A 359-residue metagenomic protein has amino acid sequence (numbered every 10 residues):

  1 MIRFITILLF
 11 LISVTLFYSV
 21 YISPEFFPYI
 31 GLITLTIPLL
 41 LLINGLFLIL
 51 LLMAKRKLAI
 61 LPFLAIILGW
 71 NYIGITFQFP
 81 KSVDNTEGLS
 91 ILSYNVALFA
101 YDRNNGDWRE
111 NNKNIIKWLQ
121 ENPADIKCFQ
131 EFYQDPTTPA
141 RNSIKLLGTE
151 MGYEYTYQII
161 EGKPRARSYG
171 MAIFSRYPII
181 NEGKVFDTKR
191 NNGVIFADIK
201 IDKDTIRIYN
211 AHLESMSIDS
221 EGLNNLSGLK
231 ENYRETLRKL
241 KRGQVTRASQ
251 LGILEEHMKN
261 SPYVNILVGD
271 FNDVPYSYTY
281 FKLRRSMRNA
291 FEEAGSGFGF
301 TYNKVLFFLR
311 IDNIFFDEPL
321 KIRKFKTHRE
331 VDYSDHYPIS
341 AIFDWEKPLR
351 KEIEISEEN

Functional and structural regions predicted by a protein language model:
M1-L146, G162-R165, L251, K347-N359: N-terminal, active-site-proximal structural segment of metallo-dependent hydrolase catalytic domains
M1-S13, Y18-L50, I60-L64, N71 (+3 more regions): Metal-dependent phosphoester-hydrolase catalytic domains
L39, I66-G88, W108, K113-I116 (+4 more regions): Structured beta-strand-rich core segments of catalytic domains in phosphoester-bond hydrolases
S90-V96, N114-A140, Q158, A197 (+5 more regions): Active-site beta-strand/loop signature of hydrolases that rely on acidic residues for catalysis
L98-R103, Q134-T138, K163-S168, N191 (+4 more regions): Active-site environment of divalent metal-dependent phosphoester hydrolases
Q120-A124, G148-G152, I179, K259-Y263 (+1 more regions): Sec-exported extracytoplasmic/periplasmic mature domains
G222-L240: A solvent-exposed, charged loop/short amphipathic helix patch at secondary-structure junctions
